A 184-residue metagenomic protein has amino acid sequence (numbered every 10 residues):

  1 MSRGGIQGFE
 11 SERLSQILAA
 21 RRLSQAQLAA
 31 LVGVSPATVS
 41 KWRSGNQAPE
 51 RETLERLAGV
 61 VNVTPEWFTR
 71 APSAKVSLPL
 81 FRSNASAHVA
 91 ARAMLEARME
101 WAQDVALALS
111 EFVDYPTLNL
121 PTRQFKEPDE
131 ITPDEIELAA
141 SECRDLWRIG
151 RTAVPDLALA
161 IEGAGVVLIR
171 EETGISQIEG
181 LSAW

Functional and structural regions predicted by a protein language model:
M1-W184: Short juxta-domain linker segments that transition from a proline/glycine-rich, charged coil into a short amphipathic
